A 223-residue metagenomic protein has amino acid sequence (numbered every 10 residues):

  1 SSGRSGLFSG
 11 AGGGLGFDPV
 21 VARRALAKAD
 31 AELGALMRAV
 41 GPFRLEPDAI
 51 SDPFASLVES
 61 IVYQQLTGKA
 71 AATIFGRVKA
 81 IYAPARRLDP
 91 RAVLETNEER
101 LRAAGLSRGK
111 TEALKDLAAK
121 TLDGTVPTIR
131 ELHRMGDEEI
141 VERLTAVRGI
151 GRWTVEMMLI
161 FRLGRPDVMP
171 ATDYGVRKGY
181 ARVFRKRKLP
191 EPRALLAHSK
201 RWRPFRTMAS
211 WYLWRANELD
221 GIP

Functional and structural regions predicted by a protein language model:
S1-L45, E112, D137-E138, R152-P223: C-terminal accessory module of base-excision DNA glycosylases/AP lyases that mediates lesion recognition and DNA
A22, A29-E32, P53-F54, V58 (+1 more regions): Short N-terminal amphipathic alpha-helix/helix-capping patch enriched in small hydrophobics with frequent Ser/Thr
G34, L66-T67, A71-V147, R201-R203: Alpha-helical ds-nucleic-acid-binding substructure associated with the helix-hairpin-helix region of base-excision DNA
E46, F54, A70, A85 (+4 more regions): Short, surface-exposed helix-loop/turn micro-motifs enriched in polar/charged residues
A49-Q65: Alpha-helical scaffold segments that form or flank carboxylate-/histidine-based iron centers
S56-I61, R77, T96-R100, E139-R143 (+4 more regions): A general alpha-helix detector
V62, L114, G151: Conserved hydrophobic/aromatic pocket- or pore-lining residues that grip, position, or stack substrates in active sites
